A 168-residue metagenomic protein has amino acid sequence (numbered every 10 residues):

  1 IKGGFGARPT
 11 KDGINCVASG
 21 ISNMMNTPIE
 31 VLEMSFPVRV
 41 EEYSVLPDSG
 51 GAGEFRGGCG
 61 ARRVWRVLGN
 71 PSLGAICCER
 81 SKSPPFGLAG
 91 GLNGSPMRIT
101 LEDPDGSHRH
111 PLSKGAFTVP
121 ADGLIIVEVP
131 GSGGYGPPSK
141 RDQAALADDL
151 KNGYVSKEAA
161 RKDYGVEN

Functional and structural regions predicted by a protein language model:
I1-N168: Glycine/proline-enriched, intrinsically flexible loops and inter-domain linkers
